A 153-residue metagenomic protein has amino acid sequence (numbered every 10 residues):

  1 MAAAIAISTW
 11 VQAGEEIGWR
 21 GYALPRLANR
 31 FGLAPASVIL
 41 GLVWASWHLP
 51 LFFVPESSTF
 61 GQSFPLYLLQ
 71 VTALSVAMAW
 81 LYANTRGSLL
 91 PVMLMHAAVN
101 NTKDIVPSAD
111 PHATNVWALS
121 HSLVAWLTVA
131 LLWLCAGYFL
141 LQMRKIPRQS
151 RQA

Functional and structural regions predicted by a protein language model:
M1-W10: Membrane-embedded alpha-helical segments that form the functional core of polytopic membrane enzymes, especially those
A2, A34-I39, P65-L69, L90-L94: Hydrophobic alpha-helical transmembrane segments
S8-T9, L42-L51, H96-P107: Aromatic-anchored segments of alpha-helical transmembrane domains
G14-G41, P55, W80-S88: Membrane-interface helix/loop boundary segments of multi-pass membrane proteins
P50-Q62, P107-A113: Interfacial helix-loop-helix junctions of multi-pass membrane proteins
F60-L66, W117-S122: Non-cytosolic membrane-interface motifs at loop->transmembrane helix junctions
Y67-A77: Hydrophobic alpha-helical segments embedded in the membrane of multi-pass proteins
G87-L90, L94-A153: C-terminal membrane module of polytopic membrane proteins
